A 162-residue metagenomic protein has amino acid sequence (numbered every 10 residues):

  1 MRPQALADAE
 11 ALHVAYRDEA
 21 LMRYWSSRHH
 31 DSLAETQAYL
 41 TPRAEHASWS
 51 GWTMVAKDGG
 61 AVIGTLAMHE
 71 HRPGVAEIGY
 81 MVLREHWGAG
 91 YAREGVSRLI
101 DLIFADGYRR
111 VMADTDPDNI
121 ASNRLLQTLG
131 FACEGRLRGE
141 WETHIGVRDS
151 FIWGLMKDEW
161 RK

Functional and structural regions predicted by a protein language model:
R2-R23, T53-K162: Acyl-donor (CoA/ACP) binding surface of acyl/acetyltransferases
L6-H13, L33-Q37, T41: An amphipathic alpha-helix signature
Y16, W25, R43-A47: Hydrophobic residues in alpha-helical segments
S27-H29: PAS/PAS-like sensory domain cap-loop motif
D31-S32, D118: Short, conserved alpha-helical segments within structured domains
T36-A38, A44, L125, R148: A generic membrane alpha-helix/interface feature
T41-T53, G64: A short helix-loop-beta-strand connector motif used in the catalytic cores of GNAT acetyltransferases and, in some
